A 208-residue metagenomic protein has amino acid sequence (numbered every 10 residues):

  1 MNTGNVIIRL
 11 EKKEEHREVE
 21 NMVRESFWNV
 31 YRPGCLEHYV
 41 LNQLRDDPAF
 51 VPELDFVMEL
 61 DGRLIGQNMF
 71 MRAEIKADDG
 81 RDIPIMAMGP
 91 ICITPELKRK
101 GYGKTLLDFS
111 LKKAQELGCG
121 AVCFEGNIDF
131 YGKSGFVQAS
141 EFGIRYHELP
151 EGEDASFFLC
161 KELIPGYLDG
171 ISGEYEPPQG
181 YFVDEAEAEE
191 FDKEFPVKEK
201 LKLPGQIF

Functional and structural regions predicted by a protein language model:
I7-V19: A short beta-loop-alpha structural element at the N-terminal edge of CoA-dependent acyl/N-acetyltransferase catalytic
E20-V23, F27-M69, E74-I75: Active-site rim helix/loop that mediates acceptor-substrate recognition in acyltransferases
E53, D154-F158: Short hydrophobic/aromatic beta-strand or adjacent loop that forms the aromatic wall/cage of a ligand/substrate-binding
L54, M58, G89-C92, C119 (+1 more regions): Internal, conserved structured core segments that host functional sites
G80-P95: Conserved acetyl-CoA binding element of GNAT-fold acetyltransferases
M88, L97, G101-F109, C119: Conserved acetyl-CoA pyrophosphate-binding loop and the N-cap/start of the following alpha-helix in GNAT-like
E116-G120, G126-E153: Conserved active-site alpha-helix within GNAT-family acetyltransferase domains
P165-F208: Acidic/histidine-enriched, glycine/proline-rich intrinsically disordered or flexible terminal extensions
